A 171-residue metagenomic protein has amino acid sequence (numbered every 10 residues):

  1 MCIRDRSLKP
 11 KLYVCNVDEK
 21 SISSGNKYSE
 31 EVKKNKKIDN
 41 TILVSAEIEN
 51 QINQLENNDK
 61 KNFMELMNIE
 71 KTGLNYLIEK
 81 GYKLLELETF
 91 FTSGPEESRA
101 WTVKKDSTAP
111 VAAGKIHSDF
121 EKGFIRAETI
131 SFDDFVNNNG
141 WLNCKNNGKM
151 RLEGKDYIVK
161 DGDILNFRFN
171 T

Functional and structural regions predicted by a protein language model:
M1-I3: Short, small-residue-biased leader/transition segments that mark boundaries at the very start of proteins
S7-N16, D39-V44: Conserved beta-strand/loop subsegment of P-loop NTPase cores
L8, N57, D106: ATP/adenylate-binding site constellation spanning eukaryotic-like Ser/Thr protein kinases, ABC-transporter
K11-E19, S107, G114: Conserved phosphate/anionic-ligand binding catalytic regions in large, soluble enzymes, centered on
K20-F91: Canonical P-loop GTPase G-domain recognition
D39, A46, Q51-Q54, R99-N166: Nucleotide-binding motor/catalytic cores of P-loop/tubulin-like NTPases across gene-expression machines
G94-E97: Short linear capping/connector segments at secondary-structure termini
F169-N170: Short, surface-exposed secondary-structure boundary micro-motifs
